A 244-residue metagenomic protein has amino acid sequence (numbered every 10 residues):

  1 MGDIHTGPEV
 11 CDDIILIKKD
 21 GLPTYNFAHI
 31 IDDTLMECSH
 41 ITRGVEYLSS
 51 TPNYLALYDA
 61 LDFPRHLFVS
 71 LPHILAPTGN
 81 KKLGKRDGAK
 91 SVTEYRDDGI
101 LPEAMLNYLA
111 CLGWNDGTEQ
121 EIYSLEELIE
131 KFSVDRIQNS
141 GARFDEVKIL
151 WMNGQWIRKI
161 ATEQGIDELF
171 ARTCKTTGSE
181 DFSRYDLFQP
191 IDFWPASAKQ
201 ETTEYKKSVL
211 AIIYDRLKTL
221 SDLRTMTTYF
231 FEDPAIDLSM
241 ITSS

Functional and structural regions predicted by a protein language model:
M1-S70, A76-K85, S91, D116: Active-site cores that bind ATP or allylic diphosphates and position pyrophosphate for catalysis
S49, L61-D237: Catalytic adenosine-cofactor/nucleotide-binding cores of aminoacyl-tRNA synthetases and other
L238-S244: Short, intrinsically disordered, charge-balanced linker/junction segments flanking boundaries in proteins
